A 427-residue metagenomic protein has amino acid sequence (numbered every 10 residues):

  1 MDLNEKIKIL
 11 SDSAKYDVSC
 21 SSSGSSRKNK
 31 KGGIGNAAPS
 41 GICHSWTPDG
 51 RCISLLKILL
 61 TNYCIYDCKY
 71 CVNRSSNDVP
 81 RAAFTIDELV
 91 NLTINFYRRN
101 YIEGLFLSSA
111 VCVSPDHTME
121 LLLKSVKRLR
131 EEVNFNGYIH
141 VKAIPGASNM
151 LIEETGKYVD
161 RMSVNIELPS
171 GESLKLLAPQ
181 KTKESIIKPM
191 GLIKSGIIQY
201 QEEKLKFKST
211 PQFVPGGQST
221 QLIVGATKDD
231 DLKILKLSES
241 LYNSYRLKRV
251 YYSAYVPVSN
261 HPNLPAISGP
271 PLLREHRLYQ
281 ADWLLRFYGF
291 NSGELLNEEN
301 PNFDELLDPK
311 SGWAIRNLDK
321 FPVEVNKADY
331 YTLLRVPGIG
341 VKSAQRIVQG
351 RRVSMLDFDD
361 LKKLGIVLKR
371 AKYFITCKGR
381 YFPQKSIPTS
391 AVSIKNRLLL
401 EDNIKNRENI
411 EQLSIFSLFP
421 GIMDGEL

Functional and structural regions predicted by a protein language model:
M1-Y63, V367, I375, P383-L427: Flexible, acidic/Gly-rich N-terminal and inter-domain linker regions that tether and position cofactor-handling modules
L55, C68, L107, V164 (+3 more regions): Conserved, mostly hydrophobic/aromatic
I58-D87: Canonical Radical SAM [4Fe-4S] cluster-binding loop centered on the CxxxCxxC motif and its immediate flanking residues
V90-I94, V113-L295: Conserved AdoMet/S-adenosylmethionine-binding subsite of the radical SAM
I94-S108, A281: Short Fe-S-cluster ligation motifs
N263-L334, R370-I422, E426-L427: Long, highly charged, low-complexity intrinsically disordered interaction regions that mediate electrostatic DNA/RNA
G350-R351: Residue-level signature of tetratricopeptide-repeat
